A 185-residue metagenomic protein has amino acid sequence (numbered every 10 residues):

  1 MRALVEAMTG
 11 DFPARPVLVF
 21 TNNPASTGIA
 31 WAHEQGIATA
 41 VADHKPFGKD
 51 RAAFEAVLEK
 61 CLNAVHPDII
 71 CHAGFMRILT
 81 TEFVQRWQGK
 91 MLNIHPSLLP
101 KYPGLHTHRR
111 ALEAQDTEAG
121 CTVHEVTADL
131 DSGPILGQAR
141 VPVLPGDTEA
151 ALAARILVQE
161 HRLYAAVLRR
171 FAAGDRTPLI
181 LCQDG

Functional and structural regions predicted by a protein language model:
M1-T27, W31: N-terminal Rossmann-like dinucleotide-binding module
A7-M8, N22, H33, I69-Q183: Donor/substrate-binding cores of folate-linked one-carbon enzymes
G10-P13, A64, D129: Alpha-helix termination/capping residues and helix-transition junctions
A40-K45: Short beta->alpha connector loops at strand-helix junctions that form conserved, small/polar/Pro-enriched
A52-E59: Charged helix-capping and loop-helix junction motifs
C61-P67: Glycine-rich phosphate-binding loop signature in dinucleotide/nucleotide-binding domains
